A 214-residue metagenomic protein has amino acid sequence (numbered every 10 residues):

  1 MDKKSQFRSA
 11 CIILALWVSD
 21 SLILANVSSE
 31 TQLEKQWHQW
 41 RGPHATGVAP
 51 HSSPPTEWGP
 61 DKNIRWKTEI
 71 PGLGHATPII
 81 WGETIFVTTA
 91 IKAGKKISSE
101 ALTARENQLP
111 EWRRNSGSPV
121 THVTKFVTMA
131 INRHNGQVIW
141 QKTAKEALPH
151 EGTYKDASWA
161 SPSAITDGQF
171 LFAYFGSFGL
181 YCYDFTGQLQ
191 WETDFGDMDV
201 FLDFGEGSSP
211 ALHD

Functional and structural regions predicted by a protein language model:
D2-C11: Bacterial N-terminal signal peptides that target proteins for export
A10-S21: Bacterial N-terminal signal peptides
L24-D214: Noncatalytic, solvent-exposed loop/strand surfaces of beta-propeller-type extracellular/periplasmic domains
